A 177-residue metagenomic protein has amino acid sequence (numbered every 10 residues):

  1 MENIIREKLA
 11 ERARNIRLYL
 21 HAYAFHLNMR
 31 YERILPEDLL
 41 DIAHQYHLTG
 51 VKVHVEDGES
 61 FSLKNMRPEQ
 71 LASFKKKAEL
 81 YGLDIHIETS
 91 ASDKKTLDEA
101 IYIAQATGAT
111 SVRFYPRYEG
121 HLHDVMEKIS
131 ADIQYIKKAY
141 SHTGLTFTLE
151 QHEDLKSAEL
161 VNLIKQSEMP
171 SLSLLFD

Functional and structural regions predicted by a protein language model:
M1-Q105: N-terminal pre-domain/capping segments
A13-N15, V51, Y135-D177: Acidic/histidine-rich catalytic cores of soluble enzymes
H21-A22, V51-V55, I87, V112-P116 (+2 more regions): Short beta-strands and strand-loop turn motifs
E32, K64-P68, L97-I103, M126-S130 (+1 more regions): Distinct, well-ordered alpha-helical segments
Q45-Y46, I103-F114, L163-L175: Structural recognition of alpha->loop->beta junctions
I103-V125, H142-A158: Active-site groove signature of glycoside hydrolases
L122-D124, K128, D132, I136: Outer-membrane beta-barrel translocator/channel fold
